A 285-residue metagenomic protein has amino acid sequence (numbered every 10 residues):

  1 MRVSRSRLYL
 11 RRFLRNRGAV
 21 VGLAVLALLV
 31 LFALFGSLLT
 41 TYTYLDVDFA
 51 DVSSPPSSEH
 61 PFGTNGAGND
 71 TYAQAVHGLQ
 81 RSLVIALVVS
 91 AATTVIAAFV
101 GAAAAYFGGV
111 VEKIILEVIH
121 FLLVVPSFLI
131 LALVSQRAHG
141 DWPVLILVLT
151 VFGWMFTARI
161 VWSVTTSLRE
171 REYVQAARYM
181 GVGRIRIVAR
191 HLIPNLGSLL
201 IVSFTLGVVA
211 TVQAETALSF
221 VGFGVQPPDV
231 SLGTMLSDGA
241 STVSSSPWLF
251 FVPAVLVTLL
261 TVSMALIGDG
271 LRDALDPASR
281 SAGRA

Functional and structural regions predicted by a protein language model:
M1-V25, L266-A285: Transmembrane alpha-helical segments of polytopic membrane transport and secretion proteins
Y9-R15, Y42-S90, T234-A254: Periplasmic/extracellular loop-to-transmembrane helix junction in inner-membrane transport proteins
L23, T71-Y106, L260: Transmembrane alpha-helix signature in integral membrane proteins
P61, T71, V95-A97, A102-L168 (+2 more regions): Generic hydrophobic transmembrane alpha-helix motif, especially the helices
Q80-I96, L131, I185-A217, M264: Transmembrane alpha-helices
L123, V134-A138, V164-T165, L206 (+2 more regions): Glycine-rich helix-loop "coupling/hinge" segments at transmembrane-helix boundaries in multipass transporters
S135, W142, F152, S198-V208 (+1 more regions): C-terminal transmembrane helix and the adjacent membrane-cytosol boundary/short C-terminal tail of inner/organellar
